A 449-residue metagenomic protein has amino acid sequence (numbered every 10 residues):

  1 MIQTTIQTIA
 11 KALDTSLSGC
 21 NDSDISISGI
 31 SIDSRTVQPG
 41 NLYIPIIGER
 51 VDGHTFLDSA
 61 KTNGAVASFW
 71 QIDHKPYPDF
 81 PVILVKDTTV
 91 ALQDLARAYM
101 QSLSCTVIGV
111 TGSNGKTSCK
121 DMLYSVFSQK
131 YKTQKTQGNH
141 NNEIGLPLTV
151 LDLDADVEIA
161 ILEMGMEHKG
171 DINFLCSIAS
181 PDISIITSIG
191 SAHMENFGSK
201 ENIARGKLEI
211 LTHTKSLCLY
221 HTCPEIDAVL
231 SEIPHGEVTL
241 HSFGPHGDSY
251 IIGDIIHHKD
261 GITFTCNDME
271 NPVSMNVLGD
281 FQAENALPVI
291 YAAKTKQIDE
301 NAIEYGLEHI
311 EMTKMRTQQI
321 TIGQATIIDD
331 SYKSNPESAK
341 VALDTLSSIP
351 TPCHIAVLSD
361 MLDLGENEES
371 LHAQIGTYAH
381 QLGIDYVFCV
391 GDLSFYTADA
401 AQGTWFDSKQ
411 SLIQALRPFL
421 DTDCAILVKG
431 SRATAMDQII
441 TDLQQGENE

Functional and structural regions predicted by a protein language model:
M1-D94, L278, I349-T351, T377-D392 (+2 more regions): N-terminal leader/targeting and accessory segments in enzymes
I9, N41, A60, L95 (+14 more regions): Residue-level signal for inorganic ion chemistry
A10-L13, A91-L217, H221, D227-E237 (+2 more regions): Phosphate-binding loop of NTP-binding sites
L13, D73-P78, I185-I327, T351-P352 (+3 more regions): Acidic, Mg2+-coordinating active-site environments of NTP-dependent enzymes
R50-V51, T313, S331, N335-W405 (+2 more regions): Active-site beta-alpha connecting loops in nucleotide-dependent enzymes
V110, K314-R316, A433-I439: ATP-dependent carboxylate/acyl-activation modules
W405, D423-Q444: Peripheral docking tails and interdomain loops at the edges of cofactor- or intermediate-handling domains
